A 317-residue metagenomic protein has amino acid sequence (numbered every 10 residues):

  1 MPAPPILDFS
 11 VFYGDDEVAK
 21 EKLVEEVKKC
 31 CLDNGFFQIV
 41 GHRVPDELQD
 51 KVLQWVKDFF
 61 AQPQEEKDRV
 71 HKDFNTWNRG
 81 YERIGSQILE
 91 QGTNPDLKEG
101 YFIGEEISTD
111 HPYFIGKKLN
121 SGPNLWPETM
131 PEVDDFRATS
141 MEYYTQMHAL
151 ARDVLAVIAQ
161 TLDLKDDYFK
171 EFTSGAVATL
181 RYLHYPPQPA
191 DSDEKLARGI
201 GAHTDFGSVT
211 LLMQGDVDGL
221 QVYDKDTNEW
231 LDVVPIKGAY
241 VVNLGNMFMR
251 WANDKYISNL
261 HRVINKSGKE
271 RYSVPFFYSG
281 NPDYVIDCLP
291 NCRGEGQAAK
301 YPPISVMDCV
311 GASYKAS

Functional and structural regions predicted by a protein language model:
M1-S317: Peripheral, non-catalytic segments flanking oxidoreductase cores
